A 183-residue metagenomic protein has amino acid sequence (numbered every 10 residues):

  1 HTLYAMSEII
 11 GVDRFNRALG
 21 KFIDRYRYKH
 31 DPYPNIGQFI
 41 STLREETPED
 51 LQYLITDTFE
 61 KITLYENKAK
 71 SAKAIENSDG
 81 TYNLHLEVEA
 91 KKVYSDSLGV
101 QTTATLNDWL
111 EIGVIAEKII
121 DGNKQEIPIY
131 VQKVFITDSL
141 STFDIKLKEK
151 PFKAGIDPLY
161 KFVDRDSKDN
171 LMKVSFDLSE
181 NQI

Functional and structural regions predicted by a protein language model:
H1-L86: Amphipathic alpha-helical substructures
T2, T58, D108-I112, A154 (+1 more regions): Long, contiguous hydrophobic alpha-helical segments, chiefly transmembrane helices and signal peptides
E8-I10, K29, A90-K91, T105 (+2 more regions): Acidic/His-enriched low-complexity segments
A18-K21, Q38, T56, G99-L106 (+2 more regions): Composition- and surface-driven signal marking solvent-exposed, interaction-prone regions in large proteins
P34-N35, K70-A74, T102-T103, K173 (+1 more regions): Short, charged/polar low-complexity linear motifs in solvent-exposed/disordered segments
Q52, L64-P158: Beta-strand-rich binding/interaction modules
K146, F152-I183: Extracellular/periplasmic ectodomains of large secreted or surface enzymes and adhesion receptors
